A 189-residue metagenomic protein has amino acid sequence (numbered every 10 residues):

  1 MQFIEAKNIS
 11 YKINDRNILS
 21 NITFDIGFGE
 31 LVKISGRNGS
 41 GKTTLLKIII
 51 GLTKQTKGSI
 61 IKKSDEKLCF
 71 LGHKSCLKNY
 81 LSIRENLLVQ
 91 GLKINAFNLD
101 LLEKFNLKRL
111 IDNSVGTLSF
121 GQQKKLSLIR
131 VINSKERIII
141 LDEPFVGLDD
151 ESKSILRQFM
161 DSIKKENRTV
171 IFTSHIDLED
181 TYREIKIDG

Functional and structural regions predicted by a protein language model:
I4-A6, L19-N21: Conserved structural motif at the start of ABC-family nucleotide-binding domains
I50: Helix-to-loop junction immediately C-terminal to a conserved catalytic motif
K74, N79-F97: Q-loop/switch helix immediately C-terminal to the Walker
A96-L110: Conserved ABC ATPase "signature" region
S114-G121: Conserved ABC ATPase signature
L128: Hydrophobic anchor residue at the start of the ABC signature
I139-E143: Catalytic Walker B motif of ABC-type/P-loop ATPase nucleotide-binding domains
